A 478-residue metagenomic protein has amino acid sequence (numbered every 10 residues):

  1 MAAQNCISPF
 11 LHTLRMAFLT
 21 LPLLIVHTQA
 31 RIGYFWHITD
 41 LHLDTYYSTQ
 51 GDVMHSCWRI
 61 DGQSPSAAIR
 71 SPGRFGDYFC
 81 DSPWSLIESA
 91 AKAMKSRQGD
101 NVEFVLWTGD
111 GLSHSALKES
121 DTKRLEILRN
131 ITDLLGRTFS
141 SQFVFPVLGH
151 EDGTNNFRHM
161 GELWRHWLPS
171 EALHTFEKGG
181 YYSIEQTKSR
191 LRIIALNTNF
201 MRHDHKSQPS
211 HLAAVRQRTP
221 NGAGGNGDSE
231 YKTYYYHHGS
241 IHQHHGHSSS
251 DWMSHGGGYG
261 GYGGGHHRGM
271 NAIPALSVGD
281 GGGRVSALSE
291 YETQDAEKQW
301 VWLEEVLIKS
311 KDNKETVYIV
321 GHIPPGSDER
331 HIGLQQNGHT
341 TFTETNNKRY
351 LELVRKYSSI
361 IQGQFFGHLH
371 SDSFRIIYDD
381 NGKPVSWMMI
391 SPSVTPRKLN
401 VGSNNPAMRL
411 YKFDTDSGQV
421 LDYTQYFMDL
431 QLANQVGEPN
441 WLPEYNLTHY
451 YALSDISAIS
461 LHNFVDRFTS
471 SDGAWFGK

Functional and structural regions predicted by a protein language model:
M1-L11: N-terminal secretory signal peptides that target proteins for export/translocation
P9-A30: Cleavable N-terminal signal peptides of Sec/SRP-targeted secreted and luminal proteins
Q29-W107, N156-A223, Y231-Y234, H238-H242 (+6 more regions): Metal-dependent phosphoesterase/phosphodiesterase active-site architecture
H37-T39, E103-D110, S140-H150, E315-H322 (+4 more regions): Active-site neighborhood of phospho(di)ester-bond hydrolases with catalytic His/Asp-centered motifs
T45-Y47, S113-A116, V147-N155, R202-D204 (+3 more regions): Active-site environment of divalent metal-dependent phosphoester hydrolases
P83-F139, F143-F145: Long, well-ordered early-domain segments
G109-D133, G153-L163, E329-G333, F374-D380: Metal-dependent catalytic neighborhoods of phosphoester/phosphodiester hydrolases
F200-L212, V285-V301, I308-F365: Active-site-proximal segments of metal-dependent phosphoesterases and phosphodiesterases across multiple
